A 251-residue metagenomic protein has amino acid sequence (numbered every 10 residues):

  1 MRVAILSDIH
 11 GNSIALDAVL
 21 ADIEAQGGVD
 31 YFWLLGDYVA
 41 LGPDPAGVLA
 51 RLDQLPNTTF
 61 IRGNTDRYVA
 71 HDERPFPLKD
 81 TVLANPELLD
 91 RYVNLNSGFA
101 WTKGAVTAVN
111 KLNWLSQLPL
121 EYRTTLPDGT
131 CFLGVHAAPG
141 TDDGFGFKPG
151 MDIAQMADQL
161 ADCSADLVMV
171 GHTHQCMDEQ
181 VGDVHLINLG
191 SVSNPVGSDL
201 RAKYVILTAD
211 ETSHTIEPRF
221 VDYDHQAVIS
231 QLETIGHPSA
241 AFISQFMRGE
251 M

Functional and structural regions predicted by a protein language model:
M1-A4, T124-L133, V181-H185, H214-T215: Beta-strand-turn-beta hairpins that frame and shape the catalytic cleft of phosphate-ester-processing enzymes
M1-L55, A240: N-terminal active-site segment of His-dependent metallophosphoesterases
L6-S7, F32-D37, T59-N64, V135 (+2 more regions): Active-site neighborhood of phospho(di)ester-bond hydrolases with catalytic His/Asp-centered motifs
H10-A15, A40-P43, T65-A70, G140 (+2 more regions): Active-site environment of divalent metal-dependent phosphoester hydrolases
L49, L55-Y122, G150-Q159, C163-S164: Active-site neighborhood of divalent metal-dependent phosphoester bond hydrolases
V82-L83, T130-C163, P195: Active-site-proximal segments of metal-dependent phosphoesterases and phosphodiesterases across multiple
G150-I187: Anionic-ligand binding region
L167, E179-M251: Acidic, His/Gly-rich catalytic cores of divalent-metal-dependent hydrolytic chemistry
